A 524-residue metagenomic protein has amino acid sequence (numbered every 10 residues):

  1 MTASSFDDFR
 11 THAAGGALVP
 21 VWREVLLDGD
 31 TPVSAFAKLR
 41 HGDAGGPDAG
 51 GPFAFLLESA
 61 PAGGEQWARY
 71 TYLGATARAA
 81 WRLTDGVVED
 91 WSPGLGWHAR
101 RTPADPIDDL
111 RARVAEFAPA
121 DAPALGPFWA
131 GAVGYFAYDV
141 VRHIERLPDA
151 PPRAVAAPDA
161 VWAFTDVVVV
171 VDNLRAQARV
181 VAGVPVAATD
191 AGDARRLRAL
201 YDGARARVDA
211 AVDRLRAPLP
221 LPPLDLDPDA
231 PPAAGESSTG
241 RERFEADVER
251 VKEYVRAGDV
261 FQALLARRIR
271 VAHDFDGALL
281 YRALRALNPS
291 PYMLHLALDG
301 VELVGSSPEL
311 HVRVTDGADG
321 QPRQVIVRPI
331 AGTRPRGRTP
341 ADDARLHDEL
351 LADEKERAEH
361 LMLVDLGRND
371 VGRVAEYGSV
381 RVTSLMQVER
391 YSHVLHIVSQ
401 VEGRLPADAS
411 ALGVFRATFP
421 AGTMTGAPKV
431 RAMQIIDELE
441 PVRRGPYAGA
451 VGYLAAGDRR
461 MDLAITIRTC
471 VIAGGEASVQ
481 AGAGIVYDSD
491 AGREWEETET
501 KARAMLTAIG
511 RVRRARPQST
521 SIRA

Functional and structural regions predicted by a protein language model:
M1-A524: Extended alpha-helical targeting/anchoring segments, especially N-terminal organellar/secretory targeting helices
